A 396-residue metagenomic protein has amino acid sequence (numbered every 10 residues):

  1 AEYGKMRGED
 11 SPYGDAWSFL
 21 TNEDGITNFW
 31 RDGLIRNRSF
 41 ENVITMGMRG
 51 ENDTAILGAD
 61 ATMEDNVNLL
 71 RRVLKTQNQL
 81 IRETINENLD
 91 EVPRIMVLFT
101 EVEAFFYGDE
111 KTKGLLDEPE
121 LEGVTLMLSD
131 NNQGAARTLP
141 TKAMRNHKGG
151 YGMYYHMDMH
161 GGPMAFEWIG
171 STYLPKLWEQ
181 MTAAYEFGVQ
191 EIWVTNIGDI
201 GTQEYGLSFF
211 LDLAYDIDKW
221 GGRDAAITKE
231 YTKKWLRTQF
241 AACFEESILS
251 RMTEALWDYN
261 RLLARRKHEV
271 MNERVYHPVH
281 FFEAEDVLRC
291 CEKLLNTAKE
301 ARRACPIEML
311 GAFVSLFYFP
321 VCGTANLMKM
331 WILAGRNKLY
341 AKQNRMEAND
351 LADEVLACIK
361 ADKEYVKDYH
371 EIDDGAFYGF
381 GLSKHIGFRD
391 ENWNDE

Functional and structural regions predicted by a protein language model:
E2-N28, K148-Y154: Active-site-adjacent "subsite" loops/lids of carbohydrate-active enzymes
Y3-Y13, I56-A61, F106-K113, T138-P140 (+2 more regions): Short acidic, glycine/serine/threonine-rich loops at helix termini
M6-P12, G25-R31, G47, V97-L98 (+4 more regions): Hydrophobic targeting/anchoring helices
S11-A16, D53-M63, D158-G170, Y276-F281 (+3 more regions): Glycine- and acidic
G14-T21, G58-L69, G114, A165-T172 (+6 more regions): Conserved aromatic-histidine-acidic binding/catalytic patches
F19-K148, F282-F313: Gly/Pro-rich turn-and-neighbor structural signature
L128-G134, T141-M309: Structured mid-domain segments that build the active-site/substrate or prosthetic-cofactor binding neighborhood
K229-E396: Catalytic domains of carbohydrate-active enzymes that cleave complex glycans
